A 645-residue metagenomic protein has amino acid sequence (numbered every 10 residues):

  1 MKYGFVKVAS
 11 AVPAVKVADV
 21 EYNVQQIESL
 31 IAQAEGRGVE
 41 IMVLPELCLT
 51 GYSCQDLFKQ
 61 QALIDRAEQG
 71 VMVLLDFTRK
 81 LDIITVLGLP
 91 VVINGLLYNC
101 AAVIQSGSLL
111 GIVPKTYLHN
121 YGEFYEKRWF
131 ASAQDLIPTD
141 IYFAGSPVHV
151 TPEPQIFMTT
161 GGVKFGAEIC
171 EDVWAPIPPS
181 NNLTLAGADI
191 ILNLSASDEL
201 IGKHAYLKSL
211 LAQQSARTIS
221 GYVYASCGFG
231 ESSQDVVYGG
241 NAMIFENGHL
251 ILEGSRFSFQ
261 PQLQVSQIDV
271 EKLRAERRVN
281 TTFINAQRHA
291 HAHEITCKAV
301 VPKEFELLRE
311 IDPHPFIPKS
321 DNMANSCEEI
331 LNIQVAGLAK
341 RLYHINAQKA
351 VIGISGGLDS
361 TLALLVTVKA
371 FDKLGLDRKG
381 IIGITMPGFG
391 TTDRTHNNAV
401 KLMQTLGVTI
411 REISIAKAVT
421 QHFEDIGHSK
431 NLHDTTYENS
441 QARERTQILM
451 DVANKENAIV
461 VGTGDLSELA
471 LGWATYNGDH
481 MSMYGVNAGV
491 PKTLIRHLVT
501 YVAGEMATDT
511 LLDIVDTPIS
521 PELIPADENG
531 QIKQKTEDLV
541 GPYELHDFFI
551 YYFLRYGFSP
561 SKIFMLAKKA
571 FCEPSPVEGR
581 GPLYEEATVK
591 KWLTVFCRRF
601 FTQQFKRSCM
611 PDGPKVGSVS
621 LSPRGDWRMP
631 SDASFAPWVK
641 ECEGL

Functional and structural regions predicted by a protein language model:
M1-V351, K369-R378, I410: Enzyme catalytic cores with a strong preference for nitrogen-chemistry domains
K7, N23, G161, T218-S220 (+4 more regions): ATP/NTP-dependent adenylation/nucleotidyl-transfer catalytic domains that generate, transfer, or process NMP-activated
